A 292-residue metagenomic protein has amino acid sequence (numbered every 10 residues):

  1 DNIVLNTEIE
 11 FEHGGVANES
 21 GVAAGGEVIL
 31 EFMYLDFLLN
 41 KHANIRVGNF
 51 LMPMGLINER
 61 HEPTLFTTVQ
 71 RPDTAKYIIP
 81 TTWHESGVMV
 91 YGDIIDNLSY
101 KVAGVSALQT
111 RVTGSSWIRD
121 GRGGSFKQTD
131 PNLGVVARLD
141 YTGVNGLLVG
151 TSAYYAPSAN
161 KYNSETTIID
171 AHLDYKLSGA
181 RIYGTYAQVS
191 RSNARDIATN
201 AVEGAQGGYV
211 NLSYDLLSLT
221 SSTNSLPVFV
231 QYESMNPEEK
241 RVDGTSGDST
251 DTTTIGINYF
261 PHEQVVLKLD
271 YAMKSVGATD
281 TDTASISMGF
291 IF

Functional and structural regions predicted by a protein language model:
D1-T110, P131-V136, D140-V149, Y209-L219 (+2 more regions): Outer membrane beta-barrel
V16-E19, M54-E59, Q109-G114, S158-N163 (+3 more regions): Outer-membrane beta-barrel proteins
S20-L30, I78-T82, F126-P131, N160-T167 (+4 more regions): Replace "Gram-negative outer membrane beta-barrel proteins" with "bacterial and organellar outer membrane beta-barrel
V69-T74, I118-G123, S192-D196, P237-R241 (+1 more regions): Extracytoplasmic loops and strand-loop junctions of Gram-negative outer membrane beta-barrel proteins
T110-S125, A156: Active-site-proximal beta-alpha loop/turn segments in soluble metabolic enzymes
L139-Y141, L212, D280-F292: Outer-membrane beta-barrel "beta-signal"
D140-R241: Detector for outer-membrane/organellar transmembrane beta-barrel domains, recognizing the amphipathic beta-strand
T254-T281: Internal helix-turn-beta structural module
